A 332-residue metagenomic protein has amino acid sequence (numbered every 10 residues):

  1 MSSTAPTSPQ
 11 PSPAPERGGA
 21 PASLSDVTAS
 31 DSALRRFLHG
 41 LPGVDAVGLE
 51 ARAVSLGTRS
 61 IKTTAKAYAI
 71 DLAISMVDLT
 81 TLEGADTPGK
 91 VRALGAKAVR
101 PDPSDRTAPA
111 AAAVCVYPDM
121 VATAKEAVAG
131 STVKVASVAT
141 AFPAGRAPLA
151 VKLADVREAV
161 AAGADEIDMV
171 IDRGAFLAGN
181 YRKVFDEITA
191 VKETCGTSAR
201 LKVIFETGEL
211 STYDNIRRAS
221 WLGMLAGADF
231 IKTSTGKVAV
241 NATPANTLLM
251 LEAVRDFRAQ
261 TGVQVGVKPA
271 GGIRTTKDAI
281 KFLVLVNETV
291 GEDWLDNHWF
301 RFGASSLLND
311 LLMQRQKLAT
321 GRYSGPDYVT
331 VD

Functional and structural regions predicted by a protein language model:
M1-P6, P21-S75: Charged, compositionally biased N-terminal leader segments and the immediate start of the first structured element
S8, P13-A20: A cross-taxon signal for low-complexity, glycine/charged-rich
R35-V47, L56-T64, T80-V91, G95 (+2 more regions): Metallocofactor- and cofactor-centric catalytic cores in central/energy metabolism, strongly enriched
T64-L72, A85-P109, D119-K268, R274-S305 (+1 more regions): Alpha/beta enzyme core
D310: N-terminal beta-loop-helix "entrance" segment that forms/cooperates in small-molecule cofactor or anionic ligand
